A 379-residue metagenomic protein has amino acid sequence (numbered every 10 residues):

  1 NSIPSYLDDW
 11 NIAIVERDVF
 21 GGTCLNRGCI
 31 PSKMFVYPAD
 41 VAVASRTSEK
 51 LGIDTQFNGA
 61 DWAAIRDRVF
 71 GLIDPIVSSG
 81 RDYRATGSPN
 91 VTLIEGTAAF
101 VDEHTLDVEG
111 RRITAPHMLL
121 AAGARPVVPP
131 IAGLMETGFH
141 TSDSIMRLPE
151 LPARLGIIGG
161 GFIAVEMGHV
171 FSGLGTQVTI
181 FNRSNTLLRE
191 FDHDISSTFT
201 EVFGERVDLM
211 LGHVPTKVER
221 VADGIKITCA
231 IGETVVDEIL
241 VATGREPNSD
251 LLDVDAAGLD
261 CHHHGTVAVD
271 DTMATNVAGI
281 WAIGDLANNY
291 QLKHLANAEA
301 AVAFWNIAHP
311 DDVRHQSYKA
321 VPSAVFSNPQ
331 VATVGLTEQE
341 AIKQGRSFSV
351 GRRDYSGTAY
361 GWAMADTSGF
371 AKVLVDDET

Functional and structural regions predicted by a protein language model:
N1, D194, T216, R245 (+1 more regions): Mid-to-C-terminal Rossmann-like scaffold of FAD/NAD(P)H-dependent oxidoreductases
N1, R17-D18, I158-G161, D285: Glycine-rich Rossmann-fold phosphate-binding loop(s) that bind the pyrophosphate of adenine dinucleotide cofactors
I3-W10, V15-L151, S184-L188, H193-R206 (+4 more regions): Glycine-rich flavin
C29, A122-Q177, F181, L209 (+3 more regions): Glycine-rich dinucleotide-binding loop and its adjacent helix/turn
A98, I113-G123, I157-I158, V178 (+3 more regions): Short hydrophobic core segments
E109-R111, P215, T228-E233, R245: A structured beta-alpha segment of the ubiquitous adenosine-cofactor-binding alpha/beta core
M135-P152, T234-P310, T379: FAD-site-proximal beta/loop scaffold in flavoenzymes
